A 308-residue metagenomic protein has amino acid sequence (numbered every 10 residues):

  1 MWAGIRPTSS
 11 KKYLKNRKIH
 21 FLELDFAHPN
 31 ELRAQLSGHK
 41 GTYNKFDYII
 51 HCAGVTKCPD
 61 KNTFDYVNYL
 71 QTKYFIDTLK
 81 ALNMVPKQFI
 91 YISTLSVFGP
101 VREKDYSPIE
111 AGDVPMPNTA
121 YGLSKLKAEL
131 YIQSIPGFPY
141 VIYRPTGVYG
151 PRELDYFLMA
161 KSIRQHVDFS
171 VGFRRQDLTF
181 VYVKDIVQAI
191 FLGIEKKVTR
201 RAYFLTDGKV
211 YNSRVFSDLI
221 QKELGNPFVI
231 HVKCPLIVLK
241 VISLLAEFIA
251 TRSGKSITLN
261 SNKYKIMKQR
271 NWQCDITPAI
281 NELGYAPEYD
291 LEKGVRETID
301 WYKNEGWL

Functional and structural regions predicted by a protein language model:
E23-Y69, Y74, G99-P100: NAD(P)H-binding glycine-rich loop region in Rossmannoid oxidoreductase-like domains and their noncatalytic homologs
K73-A120: Conserved Rossmann-fold NAD(P)-dependent oxidoreductase catalytic core, especially the SDR/UDP-sugar
R102-G147, D168-G172: Catalytic helix-loop patch of NAD(P)-dependent Rossmann-fold dehydrogenases
L126, F138, Y149-L158, L192-Y203 (+2 more regions): Glycine/proline-rich active-site loop of Rossmann-fold NAD(P)-dependent oxidoreductases
K161-V181, D185, A189, G193 (+1 more regions): A conserved pocket-lining segment of Rossmann-fold NAD(P)-dependent short-chain dehydrogenase/reductase
V183, D218, I242-A286: Conserved C-terminal active-site "lid" loop/helix of NAD(P)H-dependent oxidoreductases that clamps the redox cofactor
K196-L259, E292, R296-I299: Mid/C-terminal beta-alpha module of Rossmann-like enzyme folds, strongest in SDR-family dehydrogenases/epimerases
C274-E282, A286, D290-L308: Amphipathic terminal alpha-helices
